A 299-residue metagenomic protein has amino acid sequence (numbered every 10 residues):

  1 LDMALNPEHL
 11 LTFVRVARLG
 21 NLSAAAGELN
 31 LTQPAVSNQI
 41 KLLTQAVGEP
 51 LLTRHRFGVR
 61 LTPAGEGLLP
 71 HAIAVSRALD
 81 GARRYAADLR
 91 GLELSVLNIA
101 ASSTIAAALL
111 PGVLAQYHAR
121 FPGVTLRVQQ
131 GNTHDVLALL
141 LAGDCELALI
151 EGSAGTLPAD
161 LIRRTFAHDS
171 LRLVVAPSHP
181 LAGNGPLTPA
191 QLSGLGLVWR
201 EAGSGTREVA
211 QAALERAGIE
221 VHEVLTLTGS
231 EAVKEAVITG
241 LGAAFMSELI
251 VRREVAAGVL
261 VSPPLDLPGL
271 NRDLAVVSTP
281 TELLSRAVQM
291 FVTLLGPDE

Functional and structural regions predicted by a protein language model:
V14-T32, L97: Short helix-boundary/capping micro-motifs
T44-P63: A short LG(V/I)-centered, amphipathic sequence patch enriched for acidic residue(s) preceding the LG motif
F57, P63, A87-A106, R120-V124 (+2 more regions): Interdomain hinge and pocket-entrance segments immediately C-terminal to HTH DNA-binding domains
L94-L157: Central regulatory/effector-binding core of bacterial HTH transcription factors
L109, P263-E299: A late-sequence structural motif
N132-C145, E151, G205-S262: Hydrophobic hinge/microswitch elements
E151, L181-A182, T188, G196-A217 (+3 more regions): Secondary-structure junction motif
D160-L197, R286: Flexible hinge/capping segments at coil-to-helix
